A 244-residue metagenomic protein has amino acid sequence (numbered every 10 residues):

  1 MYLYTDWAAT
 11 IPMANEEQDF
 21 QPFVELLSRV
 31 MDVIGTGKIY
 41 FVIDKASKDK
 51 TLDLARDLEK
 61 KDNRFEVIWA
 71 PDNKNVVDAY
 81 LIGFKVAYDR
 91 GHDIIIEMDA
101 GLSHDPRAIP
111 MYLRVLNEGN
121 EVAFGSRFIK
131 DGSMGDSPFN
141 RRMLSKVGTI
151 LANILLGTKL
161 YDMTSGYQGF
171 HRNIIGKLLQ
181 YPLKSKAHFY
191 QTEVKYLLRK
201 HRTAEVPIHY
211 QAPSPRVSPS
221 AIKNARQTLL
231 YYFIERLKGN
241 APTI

Functional and structural regions predicted by a protein language model:
M1-W7, E25, D44, G157 (+1 more regions): Hydrophobic helical membrane-anchoring modules
E16-M31: Short, well-formed alpha-helical segments that are part of the catalytic scaffolds of diverse glycosyltransferases
D19-P22, K48-L58: Acidic helix N-cap motif at the loop->helix transition within catalytic regions of sugar-transfer enzymes
L27, G83, G101, H171 (+1 more regions): Residue-level signature of catalytic and energy-coupling elements of molecular machines, predominantly ATP/GTP-dependent
G35-A46, I68-A70, M98: Short beta-strand/loop segment that forms part of the nucleotide-sugar
I43-L52, L102: A conserved acidic beta->alpha catalytic loop
A70-D89, P106-K186, P213-K223, Q227: Acceptor/aglycone-binding surface of glycosyltransferases and processive sugar-polymer synthases
G91-S103: Short beta-strand-to-loop acidic/aromatic patch adjacent to the donor-nucleotide binding site
